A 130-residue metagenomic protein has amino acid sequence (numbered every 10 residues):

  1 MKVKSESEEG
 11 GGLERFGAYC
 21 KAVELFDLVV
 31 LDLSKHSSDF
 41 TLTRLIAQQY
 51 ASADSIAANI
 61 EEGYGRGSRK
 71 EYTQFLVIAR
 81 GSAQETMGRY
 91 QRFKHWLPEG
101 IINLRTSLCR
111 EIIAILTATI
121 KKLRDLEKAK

Functional and structural regions predicted by a protein language model:
M1-K130: Amphipathic alpha-helical assembly/interaction segments
